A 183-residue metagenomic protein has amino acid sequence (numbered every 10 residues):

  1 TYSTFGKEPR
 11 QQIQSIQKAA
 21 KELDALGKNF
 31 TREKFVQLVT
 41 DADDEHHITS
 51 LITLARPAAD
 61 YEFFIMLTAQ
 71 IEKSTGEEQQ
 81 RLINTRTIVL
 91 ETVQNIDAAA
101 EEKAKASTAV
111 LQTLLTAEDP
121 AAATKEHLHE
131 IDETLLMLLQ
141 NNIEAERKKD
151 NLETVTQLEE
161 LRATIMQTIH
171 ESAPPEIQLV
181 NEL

Functional and structural regions predicted by a protein language model:
Y2-N29, Q70-K103, N142-A173: Repeat-associated, polar segments at repeat-unit boundaries in modular proteins
N29-A42, E101-A117, H170-L183: Disulfide-bonded cysteine-rich modules in secreted/extracellular proteins, activating on the conserved Cys frameworks
V36-T40, T49-I52, T68, E72 (+5 more regions): Amphipathic alpha-helical repeat scaffolds
H46-I48, A59-Y61, K73-S74, P120-A122 (+3 more regions): Short loop/beta submotifs within extracellular cysteine-rich repeat domains
I48, P120-E126, E133-L136, L161-R162 (+3 more regions): Polar, glycosylation-prone regions of secreted, cell-surface, and some intracellular proteins
I48-L51, L82-I83, A123, V155: Solenoid-repeat scaffolds in large eukaryotic assemblies
T53-A58, A100, E126-D132, R147-K148 (+1 more regions): Tandem-repeat/low-complexity and Cys-motif detector
R56-L67, A104, L128-L139, A173: Short amphipathic alpha-helical heptad-repeat segments
